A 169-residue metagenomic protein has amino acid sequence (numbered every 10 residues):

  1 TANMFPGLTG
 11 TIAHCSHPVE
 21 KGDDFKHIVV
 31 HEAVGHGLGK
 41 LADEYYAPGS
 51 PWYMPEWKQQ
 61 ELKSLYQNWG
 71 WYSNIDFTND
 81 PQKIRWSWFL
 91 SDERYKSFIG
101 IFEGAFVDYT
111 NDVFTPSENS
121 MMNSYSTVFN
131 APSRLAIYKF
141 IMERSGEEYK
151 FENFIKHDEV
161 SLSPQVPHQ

Functional and structural regions predicted by a protein language model:
T1-P48: Active-site-proximal segment of zinc-dependent metalloprotease catalytic domains
E44-Q169: Replace "(M1/M4/M9/M12/WLM)" with "(e.g., M1/M4/M8/M9/M12/M26/WLM)" and add "not limited to" to clarify scope
